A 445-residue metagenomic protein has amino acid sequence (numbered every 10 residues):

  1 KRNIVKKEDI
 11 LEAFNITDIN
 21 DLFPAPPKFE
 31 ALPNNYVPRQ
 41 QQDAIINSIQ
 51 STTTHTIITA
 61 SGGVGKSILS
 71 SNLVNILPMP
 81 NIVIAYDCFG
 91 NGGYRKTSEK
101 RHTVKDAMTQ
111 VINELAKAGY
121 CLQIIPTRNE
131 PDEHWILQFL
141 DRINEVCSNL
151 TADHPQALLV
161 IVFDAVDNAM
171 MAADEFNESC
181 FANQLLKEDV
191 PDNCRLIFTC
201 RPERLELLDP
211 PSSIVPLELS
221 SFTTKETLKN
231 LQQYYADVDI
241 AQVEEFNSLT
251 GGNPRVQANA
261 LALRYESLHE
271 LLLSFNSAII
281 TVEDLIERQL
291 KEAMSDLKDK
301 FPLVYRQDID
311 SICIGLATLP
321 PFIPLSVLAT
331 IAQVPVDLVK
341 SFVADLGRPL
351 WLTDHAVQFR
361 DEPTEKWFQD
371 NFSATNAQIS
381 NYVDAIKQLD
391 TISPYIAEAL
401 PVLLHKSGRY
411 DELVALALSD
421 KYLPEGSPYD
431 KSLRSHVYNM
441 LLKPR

Functional and structural regions predicted by a protein language model:
N3-K7, P202, S212, D237-D284 (+5 more regions): Amphipathic alpha-helical "lid/sensor" segments that cap RecA-like P-loop NTPase cores
I4-G63, I68-I76, A172, E188: Walker A/P-loop-proximal flanking segment of P-loop NTPase domains
A31-V37, G62, S274-I323, T364-N371 (+1 more regions): Winged-helix-like regulatory helical subdomains adjacent to P-loop NTPase cores
T59-G93, F198-L207: P-loop NTPase Walker A phosphate-binding motif
S67-S70, I309-I312, P320-A397, L404 (+2 more regions): C-terminal leucine-rich, beta-strand-based interaction scaffolds used for sensing/assembly
L122-F163, A182-V190, F246, D284-E287 (+1 more regions): Mid-core helix/loop region of P-loop NTP-binding domains shared across ATPases and GTPases
C147-T151, L158-F198, S326, P335-S341: Conserved Walker B catalytic segment
L217-Q242, N259-A260, T281-K291, D370-A374: Conserved small helical "lid"/interfacial subdomain of P-loop NTPases
